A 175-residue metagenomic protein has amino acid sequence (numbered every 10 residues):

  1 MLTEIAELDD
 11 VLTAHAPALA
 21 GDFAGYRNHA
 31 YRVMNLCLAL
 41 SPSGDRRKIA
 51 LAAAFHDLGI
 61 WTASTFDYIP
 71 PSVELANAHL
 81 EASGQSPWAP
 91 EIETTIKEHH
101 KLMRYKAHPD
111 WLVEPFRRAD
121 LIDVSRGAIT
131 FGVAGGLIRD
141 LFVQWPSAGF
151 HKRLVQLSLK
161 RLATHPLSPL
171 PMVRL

Functional and structural regions predicted by a protein language model:
M1-T3, E7, V11, P17-G44 (+2 more regions): Divalent metal-dependent phosphate-bond-processing catalytic cores, especially two-metal-ion Mg2+/Mn2+ enzymes that act
F23, T62, F66, A82: Short gly/ser-rich anion-binding loops that grip negatively charged ligand groups
R32, A53, E91-T94, E114: Amphipathic alpha-helical interaction segments
V33-C37, D67-A82: An active-site-proximal "capping" alpha-helix that borders the catalytic cofactor pocket
R46-A63, Y68, S72, E93-H100: His-Asp-centered metal-binding catalytic motifs of divalent-metal-dependent phosphohydrolases/nucleases
A76, K97-E98, D120-L121: Hydrophobic alpha-helical segments of small multi-pass membrane proteins
Q85-P90: Membrane-interface starts of transmembrane alpha-helices
